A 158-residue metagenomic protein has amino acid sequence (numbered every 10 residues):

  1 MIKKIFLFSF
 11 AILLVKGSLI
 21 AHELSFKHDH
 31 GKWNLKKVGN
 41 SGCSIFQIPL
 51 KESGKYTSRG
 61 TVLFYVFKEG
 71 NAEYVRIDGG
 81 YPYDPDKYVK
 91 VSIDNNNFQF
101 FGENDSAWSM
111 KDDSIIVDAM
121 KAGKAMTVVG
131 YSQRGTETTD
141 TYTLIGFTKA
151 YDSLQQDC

Functional and structural regions predicted by a protein language model:
K4-L14: Sec-dependent N-terminal signal peptides
K16-S18: Hydrophobic alpha-helical membrane-insertion segments, chiefly the h-region of N-terminal signal peptides
A21-C158: A generic "folded-domain core" signal
